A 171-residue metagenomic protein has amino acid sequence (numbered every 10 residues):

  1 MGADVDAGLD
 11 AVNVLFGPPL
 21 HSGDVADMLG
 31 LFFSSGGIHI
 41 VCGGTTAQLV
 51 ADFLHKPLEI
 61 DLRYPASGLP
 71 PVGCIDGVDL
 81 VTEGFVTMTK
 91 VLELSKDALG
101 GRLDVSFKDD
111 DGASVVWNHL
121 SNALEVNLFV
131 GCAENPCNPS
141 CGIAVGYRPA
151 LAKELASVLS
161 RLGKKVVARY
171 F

Functional and structural regions predicted by a protein language model:
M1-A7: Short, structured interface segments
G8-I38, A47-F171: Non-transmembrane, aqueous-exposed alpha-helical and coiled segments at domain scale
